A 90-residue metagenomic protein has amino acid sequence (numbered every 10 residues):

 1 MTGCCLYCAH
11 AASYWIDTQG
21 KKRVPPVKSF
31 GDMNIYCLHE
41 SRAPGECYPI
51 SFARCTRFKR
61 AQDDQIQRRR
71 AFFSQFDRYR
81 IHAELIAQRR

Functional and structural regions predicted by a protein language model:
M1-R90: Cysteine-centered metal-binding/redox modules
